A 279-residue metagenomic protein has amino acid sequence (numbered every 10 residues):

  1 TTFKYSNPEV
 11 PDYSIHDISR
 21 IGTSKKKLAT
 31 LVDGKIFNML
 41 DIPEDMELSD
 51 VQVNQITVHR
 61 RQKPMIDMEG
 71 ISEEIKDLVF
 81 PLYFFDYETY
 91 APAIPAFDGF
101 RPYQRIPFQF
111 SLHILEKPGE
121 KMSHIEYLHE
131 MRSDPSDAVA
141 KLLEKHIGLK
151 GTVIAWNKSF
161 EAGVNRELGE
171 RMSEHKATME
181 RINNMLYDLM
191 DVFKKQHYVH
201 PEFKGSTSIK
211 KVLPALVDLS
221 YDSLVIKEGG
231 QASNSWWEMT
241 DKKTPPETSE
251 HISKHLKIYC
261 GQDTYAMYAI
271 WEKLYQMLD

Functional and structural regions predicted by a protein language model:
T1-Y13, L31, V212-D279: Acidic, Mg2+-coordinating catalytic module of metal-dependent nucleases/exonucleases that use a two-metal-ion mechanism
P8-E9, G119-S123, L186-K194, P246-E250: Short acidic (Asp/Glu) and glycine-rich catalytic loops that position anionic groups and cofactors
E9-T57: Helix-hairpin-helix
I21, K25, P81, P102-I106 (+8 more regions): Conserved structured core elements
L28-A29, L40, P92-P95, V164: Short helix/loop capping segments that flank catalytic or ligand/cofactor-binding pockets
D67-L149, E170: Conserved RNase H-like, two-metal-ion catalytic cores of nucleic-acid enzymes
H124-S233: Conserved DEDDh/DEDDy metal-dependent 3′-5′ exonuclease domain
